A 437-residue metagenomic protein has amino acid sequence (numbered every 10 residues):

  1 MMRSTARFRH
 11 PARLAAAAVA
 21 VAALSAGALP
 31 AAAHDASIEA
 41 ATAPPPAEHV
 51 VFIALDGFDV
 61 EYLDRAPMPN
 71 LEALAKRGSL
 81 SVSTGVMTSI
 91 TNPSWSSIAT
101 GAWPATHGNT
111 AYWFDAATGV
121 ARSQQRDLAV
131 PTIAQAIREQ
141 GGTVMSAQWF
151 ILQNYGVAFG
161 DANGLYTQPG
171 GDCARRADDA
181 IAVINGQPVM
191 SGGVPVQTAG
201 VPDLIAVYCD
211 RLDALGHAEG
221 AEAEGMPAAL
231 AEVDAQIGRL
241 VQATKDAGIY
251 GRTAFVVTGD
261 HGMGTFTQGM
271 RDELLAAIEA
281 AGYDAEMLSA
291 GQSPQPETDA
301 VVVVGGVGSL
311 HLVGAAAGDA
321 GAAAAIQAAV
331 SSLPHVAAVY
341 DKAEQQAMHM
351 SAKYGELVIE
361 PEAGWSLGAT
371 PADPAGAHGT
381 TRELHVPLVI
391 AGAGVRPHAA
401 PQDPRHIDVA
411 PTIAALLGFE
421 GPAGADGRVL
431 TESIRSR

Functional and structural regions predicted by a protein language model:
A15-G27: Bacterial N-terminal signal peptides
H34-L80: Active-site-proximal N-terminal segment of extracellular/periplasmic enzymes that hydrolyze or transfer
P45, A174-G192, L212-T253, A323-A325 (+3 more regions): A long, amphipathic alpha-helix that forms part of the scaffold/cap immediately adjacent to metal-dependent active
F52, N70, E232-L275, S351 (+2 more regions): Metal-dependent active-site segment of extracytoplasmic phospho-/sulfohydrolases and closely related
E61-T106: Short, structured active-site-proximal loop/turn typified by the sulfatase FGly-forming signature C/S-X-P-X-R
A102-E224: His/Asp/Glu-rich, glycine-adjacent segments that coordinate divalent cations and/or stabilize oxyanion chemistry on
R252, H261-S309: Acidic/histidine-rich catalytic neighborhood
Q292-T412: Active-site neighborhoods of enzymes that stabilize oxyanions during catalysis
